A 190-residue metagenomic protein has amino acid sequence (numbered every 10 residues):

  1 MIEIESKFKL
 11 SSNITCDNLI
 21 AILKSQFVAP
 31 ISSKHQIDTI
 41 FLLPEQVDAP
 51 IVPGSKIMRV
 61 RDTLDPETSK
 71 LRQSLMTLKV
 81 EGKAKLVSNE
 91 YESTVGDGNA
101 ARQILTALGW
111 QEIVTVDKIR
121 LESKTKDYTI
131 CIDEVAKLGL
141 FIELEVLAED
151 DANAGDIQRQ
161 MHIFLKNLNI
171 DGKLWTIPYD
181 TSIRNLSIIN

Functional and structural regions predicted by a protein language model:
M1-D127, I170-N190: N-terminal strand-loop-strand beta-hairpin
E3, F141, Q158-H162: Hydrophobic, well-ordered secondary-structure segments
L10-S12, L147-A152: A generic structural motif
T77-K79, K137-E145: Residues forming anionic-ligand binding surfaces in small-molecule and nucleic-acid pockets of primarily soluble enzymes
S93-G96, E149, N153: Short alpha-helix boundary/capping segments
T94-V95, V135-G139: A short, sequence-level motif marking secondary-structure junctions
D150-P178: Mixed-charge, glycine-accented linear interaction segment located at domain edges/termini
